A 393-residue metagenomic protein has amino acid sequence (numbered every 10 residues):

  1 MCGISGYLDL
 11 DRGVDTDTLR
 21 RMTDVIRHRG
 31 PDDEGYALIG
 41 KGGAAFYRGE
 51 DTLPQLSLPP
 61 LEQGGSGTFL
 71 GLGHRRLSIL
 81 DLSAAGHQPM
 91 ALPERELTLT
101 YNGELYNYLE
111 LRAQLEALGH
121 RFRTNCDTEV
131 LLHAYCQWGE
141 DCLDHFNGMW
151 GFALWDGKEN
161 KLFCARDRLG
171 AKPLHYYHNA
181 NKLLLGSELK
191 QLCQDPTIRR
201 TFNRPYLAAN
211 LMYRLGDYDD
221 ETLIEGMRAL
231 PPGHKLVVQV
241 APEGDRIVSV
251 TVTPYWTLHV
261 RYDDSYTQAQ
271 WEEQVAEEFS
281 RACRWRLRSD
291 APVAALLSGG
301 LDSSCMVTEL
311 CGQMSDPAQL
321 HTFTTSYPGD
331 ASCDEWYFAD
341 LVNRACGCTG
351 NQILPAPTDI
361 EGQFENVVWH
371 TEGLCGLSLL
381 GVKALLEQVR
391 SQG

Functional and structural regions predicted by a protein language model:
M1, R29-D33, S66-T68, G73 (+5 more regions): Short, basic and Ser/Thr-rich N-terminal targeting/leader segments
M1, S5-R20, V25, L38 (+7 more regions): ATP-dependent adenylate-handling active sites, centered on carboxylate activation for C-N bond formation
M1, S5-Y7, D11-G13, D17-P54 (+4 more regions): N-terminal segments that mediate ammonia production and transfer in glutamine-dependent amidotransferase systems
P54-T68: Intrinsically disordered, low-complexity acidic Ser/Thr-rich regulatory segments
G73, H133-W138, R214-E221: Short Pro/Gly-enriched beta-strand edge/turn motifs at strand-loop
L80, A85-P89: An anion-binding catalytic pocket shared by soluble metabolic enzymes
G103: Conserved phosphate/oxyanion-binding catalytic-loop motifs
N125-E159, A384: Catalytic core of PPM/PP2C metal-dependent serine/threonine phosphatase domains
